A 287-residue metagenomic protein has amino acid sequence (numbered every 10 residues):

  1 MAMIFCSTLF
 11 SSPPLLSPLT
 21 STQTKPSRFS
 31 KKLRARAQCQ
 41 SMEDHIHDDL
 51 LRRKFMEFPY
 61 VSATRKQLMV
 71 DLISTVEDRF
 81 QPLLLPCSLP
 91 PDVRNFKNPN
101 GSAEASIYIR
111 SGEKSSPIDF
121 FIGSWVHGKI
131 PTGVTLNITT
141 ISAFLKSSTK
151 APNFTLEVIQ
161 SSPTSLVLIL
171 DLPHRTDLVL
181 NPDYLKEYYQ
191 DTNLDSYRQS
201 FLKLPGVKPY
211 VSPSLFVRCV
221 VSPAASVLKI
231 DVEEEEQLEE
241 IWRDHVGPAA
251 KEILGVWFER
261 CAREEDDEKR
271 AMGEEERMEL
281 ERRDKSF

Functional and structural regions predicted by a protein language model:
M1-S41: N-terminal chloroplast transit peptides
M3, D71-S74, D78, P82-Y189 (+2 more regions): Phosphate/adenylate-binding glycine loop and adjacent helical scaffold
K31-N100: Charged, compositionally biased non-catalytic regions
E43, H47, V61-L68, L72 (+5 more regions): Non-membrane alpha-helical secondary structure
I169-D284: Mixed-charge (acidic/basic) macromolecular-recognition segments
